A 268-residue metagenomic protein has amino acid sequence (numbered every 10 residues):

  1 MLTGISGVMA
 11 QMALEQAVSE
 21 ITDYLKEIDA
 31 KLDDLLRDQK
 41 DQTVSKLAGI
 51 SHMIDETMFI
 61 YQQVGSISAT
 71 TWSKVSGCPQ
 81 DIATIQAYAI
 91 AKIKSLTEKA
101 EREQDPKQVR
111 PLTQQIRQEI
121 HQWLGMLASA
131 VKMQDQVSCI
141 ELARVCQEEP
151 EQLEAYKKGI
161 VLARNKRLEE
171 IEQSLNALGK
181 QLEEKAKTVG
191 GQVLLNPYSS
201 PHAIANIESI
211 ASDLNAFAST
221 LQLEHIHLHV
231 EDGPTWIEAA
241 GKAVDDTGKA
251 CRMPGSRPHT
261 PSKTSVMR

Functional and structural regions predicted by a protein language model:
M1, M9-M12, M53, M58 (+4 more regions): Detector for methionine-enriched segments
M1-G4, V8-E20, I116-L127: Membrane-insertion modules used to breach or fuse lipid bilayers
L2-I5, M9-M12, K31, R110 (+3 more regions): Residue-level signal for well-ordered alpha-helical segments
G7, Q11-A69: Amphipathic, membrane-active segments
S73-R268: Long, helix-rich, hydrophobic modules that act as membrane-proximal anchors or helical bundle/coiled-coil regulators
